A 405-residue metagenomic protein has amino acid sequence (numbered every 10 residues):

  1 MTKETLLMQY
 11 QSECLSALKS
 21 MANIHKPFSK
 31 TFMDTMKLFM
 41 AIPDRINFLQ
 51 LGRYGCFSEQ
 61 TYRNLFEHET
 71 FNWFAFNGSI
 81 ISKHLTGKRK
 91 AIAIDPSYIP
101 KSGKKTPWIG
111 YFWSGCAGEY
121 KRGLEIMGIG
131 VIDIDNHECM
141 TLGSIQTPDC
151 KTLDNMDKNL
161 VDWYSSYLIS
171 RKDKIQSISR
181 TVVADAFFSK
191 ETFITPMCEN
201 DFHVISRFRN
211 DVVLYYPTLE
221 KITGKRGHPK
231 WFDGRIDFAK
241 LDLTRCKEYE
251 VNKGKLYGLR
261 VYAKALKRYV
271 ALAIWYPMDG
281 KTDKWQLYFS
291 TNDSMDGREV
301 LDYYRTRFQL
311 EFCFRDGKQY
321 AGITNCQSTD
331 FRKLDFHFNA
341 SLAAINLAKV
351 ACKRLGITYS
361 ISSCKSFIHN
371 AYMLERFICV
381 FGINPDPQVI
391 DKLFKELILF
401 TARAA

Functional and structural regions predicted by a protein language model:
M1-N23: Basic, low-complexity segments
N23-K104, K230-W231, R235, K365-G382 (+1 more regions): Electropositive nucleic-acid engagement tracts
Q50-R53, T61-N64, G115-I175, R268-L287: Electropositive, glycine- and tryptophan-enriched low-complexity nucleic-acid-binding patches
L51, K90-S102, I129, T181-S189 (+4 more regions): Short, conserved catalytic/metal-binding motifs centered on acidic residues
L65-T141, K255-R260: Active-site-proximal, Lys/Arg-enriched surface segment that forms a nucleic-acid-binding/basic interface patch
Y98, G297-S328: Short amphipathic alpha-helical "interface-anchor" segments enriched in bulky aromatics
D149-A271, L355, I361-I368, L374 (+1 more regions): An internal, acidic/charged active-site-proximal segment that coordinates divalent cations and/or engages
I323-V380: Basic, amphipathic alpha-helical segments enriched in Lys/Arg and hydrophobic/aromatic residues
